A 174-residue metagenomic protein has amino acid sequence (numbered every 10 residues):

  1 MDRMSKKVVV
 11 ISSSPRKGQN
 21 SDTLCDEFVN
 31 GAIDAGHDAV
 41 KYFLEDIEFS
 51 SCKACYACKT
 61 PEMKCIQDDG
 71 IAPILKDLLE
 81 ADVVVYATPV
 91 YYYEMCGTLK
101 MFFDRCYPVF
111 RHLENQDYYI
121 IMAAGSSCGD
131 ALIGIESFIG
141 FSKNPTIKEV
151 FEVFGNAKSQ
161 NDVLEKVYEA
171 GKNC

Functional and structural regions predicted by a protein language model:
M1-A87, Y93-D104, P108, K143 (+2 more regions): N-terminal beta1-alpha1-beta2 submodule of the flavodoxin-like/Rossmannoid cofactor-binding fold
L44, A123, G155: Active-site donor-binding loop signature of nucleotide-sugar glycosyltransferases
V90-Y92, G125-S126: Short glycine-rich anion-binding loops that position phosphate/pyrophosphate groups of nucleotides and phosphorylated
F110-E152: Short, glycine-/small-residue-rich phosphate/pyrophosphate-handling segment
